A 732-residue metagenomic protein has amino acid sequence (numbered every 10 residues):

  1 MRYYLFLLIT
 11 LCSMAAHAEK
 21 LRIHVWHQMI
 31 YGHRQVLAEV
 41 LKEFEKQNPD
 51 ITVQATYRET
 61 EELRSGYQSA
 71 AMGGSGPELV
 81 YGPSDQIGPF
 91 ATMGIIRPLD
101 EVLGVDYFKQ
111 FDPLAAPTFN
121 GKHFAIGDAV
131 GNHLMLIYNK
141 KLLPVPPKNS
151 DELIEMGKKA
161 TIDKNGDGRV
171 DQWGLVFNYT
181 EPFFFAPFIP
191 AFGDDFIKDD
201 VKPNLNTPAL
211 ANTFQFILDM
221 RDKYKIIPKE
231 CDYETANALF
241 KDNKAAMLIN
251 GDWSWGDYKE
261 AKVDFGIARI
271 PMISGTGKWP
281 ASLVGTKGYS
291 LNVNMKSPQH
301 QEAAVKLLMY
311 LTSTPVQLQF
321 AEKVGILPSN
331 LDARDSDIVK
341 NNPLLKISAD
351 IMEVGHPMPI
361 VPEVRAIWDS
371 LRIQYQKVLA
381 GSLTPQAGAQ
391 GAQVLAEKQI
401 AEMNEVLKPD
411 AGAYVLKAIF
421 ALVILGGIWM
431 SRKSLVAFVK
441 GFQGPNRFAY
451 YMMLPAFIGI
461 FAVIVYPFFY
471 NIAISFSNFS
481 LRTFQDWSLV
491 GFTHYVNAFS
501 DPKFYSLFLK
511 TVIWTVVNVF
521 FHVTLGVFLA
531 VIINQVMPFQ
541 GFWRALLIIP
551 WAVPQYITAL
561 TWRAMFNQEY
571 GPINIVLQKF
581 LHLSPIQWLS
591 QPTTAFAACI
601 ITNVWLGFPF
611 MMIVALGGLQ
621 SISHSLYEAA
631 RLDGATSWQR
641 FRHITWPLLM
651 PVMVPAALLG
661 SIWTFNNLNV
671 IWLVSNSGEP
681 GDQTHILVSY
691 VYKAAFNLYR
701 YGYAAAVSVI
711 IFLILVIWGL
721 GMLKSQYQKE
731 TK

Functional and structural regions predicted by a protein language model:
E19, K46-Q47, A211, D219-P228 (+5 more regions): Extracytoplasmic/periplasmic substrate-recognition and gating elements
E78, D106-K140, W173-G174, T276-S282 (+1 more regions): A structural signal for short loop-to-beta-strand junctions that line the ligand-binding cleft of periplasmic/secreted
P83-L134, V145, S150-M156, V170-D171 (+2 more regions): Hinge/lid segment of periplasmic solute-binding proteins
F124-L134, E152-P203, A245: Extracytoplasmic/periplasmic solute-binding protein
M156-K158, D200-E230: Glycine-centered hinge/linker elements that transmit conformational signals in sensory and ligand-binding systems
D222, E353-G426: Conserved C-terminal helix/tail region of periplasmic/extracytoplasmic solute-binding proteins
A268, A321-I373, K377: Long, aromatic- and glycine/proline-rich binding clefts that accommodate carbohydrate-like moieties
F448-K732: A structural signal for multi-pass alpha-helical bundles of membrane permease subunits that mediate small-molecule
